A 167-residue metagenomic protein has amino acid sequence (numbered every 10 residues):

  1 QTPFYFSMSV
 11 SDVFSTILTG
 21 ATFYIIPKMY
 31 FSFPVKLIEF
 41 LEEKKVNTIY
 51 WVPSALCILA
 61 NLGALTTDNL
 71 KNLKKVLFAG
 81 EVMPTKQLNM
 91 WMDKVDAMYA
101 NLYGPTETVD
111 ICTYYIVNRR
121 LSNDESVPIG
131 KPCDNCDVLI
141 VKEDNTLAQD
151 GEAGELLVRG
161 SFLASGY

Functional and structural regions predicted by a protein language model:
Q1-T2, I26, W51-V52, L62 (+4 more regions): Short hydrophobic "strand-cap" motifs at the C-terminus of beta-strands
T2-F6, Y30, G104, T146-Q149 (+1 more regions): AMP-binding (ANL) adenylation modules
P3-N47, R119: Conserved AMP-binding/adenylation subdomain of ANL enzymes
Y5-M8, N47, G80-Q87, N101-I116 (+2 more regions): Conserved A3 ("GATE") glycine/threonine-rich loop of ANL adenylate-forming enzymes
T16, G20, T48-I49, L59 (+7 more regions): A generic "structured core" feature
L18-F23, A64, D93-D96, T106-S126 (+1 more regions): Active-site loops of AMP-binding adenylate-forming
F31-K36, P53-T66, K75-M98, N135: Short gly/Ser/Thr-rich phosphate-binding loop of adenylate-forming enzymes
A97-N101, I116-Y167: AMP-dependent adenylate-forming
